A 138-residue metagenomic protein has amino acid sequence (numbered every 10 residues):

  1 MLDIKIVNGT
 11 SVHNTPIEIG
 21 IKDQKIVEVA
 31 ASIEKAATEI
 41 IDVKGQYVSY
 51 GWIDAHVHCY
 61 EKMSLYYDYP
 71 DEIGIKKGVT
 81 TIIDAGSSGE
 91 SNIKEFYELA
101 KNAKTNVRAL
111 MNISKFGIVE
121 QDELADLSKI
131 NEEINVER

Functional and structural regions predicted by a protein language model:
M1-K5, T10-S49: Histidine-rich, glycine-flanked metal-binding segment
D3, E18, Y60-K62, N131: Conserved acidic functional residues
D3, Y69-P70, N135: Helix N-terminus capping/helix-initiation residues
T15, E61-L65, V119: Active-site-proximal flexible loops/turns
D23, A37, V79, K104-N106: A generic structural signal for alpha->beta connector loops
V43-N102: Metal-associated gating/positioning segment near the N- to mid-region
G86-G89, I93-K94, L99-R138: Histidine/acidic-residue-rich, glycine-tolerant segments that coordinate divalent metal ions
